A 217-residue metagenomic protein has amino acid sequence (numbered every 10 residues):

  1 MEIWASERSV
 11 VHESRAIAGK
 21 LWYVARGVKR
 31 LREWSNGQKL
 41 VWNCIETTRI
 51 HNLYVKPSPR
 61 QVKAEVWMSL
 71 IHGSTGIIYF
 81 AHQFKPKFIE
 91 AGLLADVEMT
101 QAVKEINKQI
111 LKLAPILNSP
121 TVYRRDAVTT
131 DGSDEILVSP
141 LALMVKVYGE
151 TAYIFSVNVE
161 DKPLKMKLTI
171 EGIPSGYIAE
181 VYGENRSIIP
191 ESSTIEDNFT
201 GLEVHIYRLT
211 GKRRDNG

Functional and structural regions predicted by a protein language model:
M1-L21, S74-T75, F80-H82: Aromatic- and acid-rich polysaccharide-binding/catalytic face of secreted or lumenal carbohydrate-active enzymes
R15-K29, S58-K63, M99-A102: Well-ordered, non-membrane alpha-helical segments in soluble/globular domains
V28-R60: Active-site clefts of carbohydrate-active enzymes
L53-K108: Aromatic/acidic polysaccharide-binding cleft in carbohydrate-active enzymes
K85, E98-A152: Glycan-recognition and catalytic regions of carbohydrate-active enzymes
G132-I173, L202: Carbohydrate-binding surface patches
I170-N185: Solvent-exposed beta-hairpin/edge-strand motifs
P190-G217: C-terminal beta-strand-rich structural cap/linker in extracellular carbohydrate-active enzymes
